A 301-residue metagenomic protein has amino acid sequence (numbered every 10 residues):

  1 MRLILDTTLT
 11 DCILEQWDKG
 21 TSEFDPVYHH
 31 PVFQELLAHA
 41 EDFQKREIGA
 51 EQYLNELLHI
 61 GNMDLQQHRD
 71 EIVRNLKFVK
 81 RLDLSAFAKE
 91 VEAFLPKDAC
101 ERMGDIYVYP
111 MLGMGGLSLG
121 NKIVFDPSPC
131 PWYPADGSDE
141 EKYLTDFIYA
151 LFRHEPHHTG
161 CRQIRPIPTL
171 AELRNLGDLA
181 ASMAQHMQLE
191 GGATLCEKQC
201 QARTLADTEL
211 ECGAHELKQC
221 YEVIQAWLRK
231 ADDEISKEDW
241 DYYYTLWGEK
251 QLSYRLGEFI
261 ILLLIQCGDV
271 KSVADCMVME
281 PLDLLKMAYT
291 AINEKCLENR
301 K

Functional and structural regions predicted by a protein language model:
M1-N55: N-terminal mature-domain "stem" immediately C-terminal to a signal peptide or N-terminal signal-anchor/transmembrane
R2-G20, I164-A226, I292-R300: Post-HExxH zinc-binding segment in Zn-dependent metallohydrolases
Q67-P127, T145: Auxiliary, metal-adjacent structural segments of Zn-dependent hydrolase domains
I72-K80, L179-M183, W247: Second-shell loop/turn segments in exported
V108-W132, H157-R174: A short mid-domain helix/strand-loop element embedded in enzyme catalytic domains that forms or borders the active-site
S138-K142, A171-L179, K237-W247: Acidic/His metal-coordination segments adjacent to aromatic residues that form catalytic metal sites in metalloenzymes
E140, D146-P166, E190-T194: Active-site recognition of the HExxH zinc-binding catalytic motif
E209-K301: Pan-zinc metallopeptidase signature
